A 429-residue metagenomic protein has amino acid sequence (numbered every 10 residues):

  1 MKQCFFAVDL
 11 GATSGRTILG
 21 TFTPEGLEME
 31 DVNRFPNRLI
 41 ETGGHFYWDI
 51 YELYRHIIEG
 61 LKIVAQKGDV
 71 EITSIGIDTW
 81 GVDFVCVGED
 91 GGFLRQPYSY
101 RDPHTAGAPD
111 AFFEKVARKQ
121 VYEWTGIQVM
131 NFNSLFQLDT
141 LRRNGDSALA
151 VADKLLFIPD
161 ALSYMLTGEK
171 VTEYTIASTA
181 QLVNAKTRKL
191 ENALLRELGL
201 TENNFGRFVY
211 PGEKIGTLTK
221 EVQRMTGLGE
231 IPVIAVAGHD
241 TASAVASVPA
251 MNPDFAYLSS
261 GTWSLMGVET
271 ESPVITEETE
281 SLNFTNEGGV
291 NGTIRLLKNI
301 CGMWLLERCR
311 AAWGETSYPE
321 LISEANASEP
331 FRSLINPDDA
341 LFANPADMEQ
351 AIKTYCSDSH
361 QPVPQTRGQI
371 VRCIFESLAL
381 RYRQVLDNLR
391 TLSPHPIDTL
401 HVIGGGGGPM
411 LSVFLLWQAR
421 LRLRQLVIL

Functional and structural regions predicted by a protein language model:
M1-R95, E123, Q223-V233, L423: N-terminal glycine/serine-rich phosphate-binding loop of ATP-dependent small-molecule kinases, especially carbohydrate
K2, A7, L19, F113-G126 (+7 more regions): Active-site core segments that coordinate phosphate-bearing ligands/cofactors across diverse enzyme families
T42, K62, Q66-S99, T125-F132 (+3 more regions): Short beta-strand-loop/turn "lid" adjacent to the catalytic site in phosphate-handling enzymes
V70, G92, N203, P253 (+1 more regions): Structured loop/turn residues at beta-strand edges in well-structured enzyme cores
V70-T79, K154, R207, H395-G405: Short glycine-rich phosphate-binding loop at a beta-alpha junction
D102: Carbohydrate-associated surface elements
N192, L198-P211: A conserved helix-loop-beta module that forms one wall/lid of the active-site cleft in ATP-utilizing catalytic domains
G206-K214, S323-N326: Short linear loop/turn motifs
